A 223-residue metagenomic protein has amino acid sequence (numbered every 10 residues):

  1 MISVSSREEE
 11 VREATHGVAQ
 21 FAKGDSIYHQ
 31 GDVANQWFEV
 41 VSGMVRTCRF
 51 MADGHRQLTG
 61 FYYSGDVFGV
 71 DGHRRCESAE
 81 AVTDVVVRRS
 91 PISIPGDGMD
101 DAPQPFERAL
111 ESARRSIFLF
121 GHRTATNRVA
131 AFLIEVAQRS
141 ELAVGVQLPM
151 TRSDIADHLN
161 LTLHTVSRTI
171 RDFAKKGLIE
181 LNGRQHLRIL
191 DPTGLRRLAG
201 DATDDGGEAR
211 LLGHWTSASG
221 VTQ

Functional and structural regions predicted by a protein language model:
M1-K23, Y63-F68, H73-R74: Cyclic nucleotide-binding regulatory module and flanking cytosolic helices
G24, N35-C48, S64-G65: Glycine- and acidic-residue-biased ligand/ion/polar-headgroup-sensing regions
I27-D32: Short phosphate-coordinating micro-motif centered on Lys-Gly-acidic
V45-Q57: A short beta-strand-loop-beta hairpin characteristic of the jelly-roll/cupin
L58-E111, R115: Cyclic-nucleotide recognition modules
M99-L163: Polybasic "coupling" helices that flank or enter modular domains
A137-Q223: Phosphate-/nucleic-acid-contacting segments
